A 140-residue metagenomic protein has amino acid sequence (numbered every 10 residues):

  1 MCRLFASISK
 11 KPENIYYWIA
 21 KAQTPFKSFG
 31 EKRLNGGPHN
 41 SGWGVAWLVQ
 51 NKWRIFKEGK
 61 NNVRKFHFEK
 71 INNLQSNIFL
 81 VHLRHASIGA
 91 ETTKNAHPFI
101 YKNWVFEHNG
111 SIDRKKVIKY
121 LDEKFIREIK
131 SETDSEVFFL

Functional and structural regions predicted by a protein language model:
M1-K60: Extreme N-terminus nucleophile/cap motif
C2, W104-K116: Conserved beta-strand-loop-short alpha-helix elements that form and flank the Mn2+/Mg2+-coordinating active site
S9-K10, H82-H85, N109: Fold-independent oxyanion-binding glycine-rich loops and adjacent beta-strand/coil segments at enzyme active sites
I15, I55, G89-E91, R114-V117: Short helix/loop capping segments that flank catalytic or ligand/cofactor-binding pockets
F29-G30, G59-K70, V81-K102, Y120-D122: Short acidic (Asp/Glu) patches
H39-W43, V49, L74-S76, V81 (+1 more regions): Short, basic and Ser/Thr-rich N-terminal targeting/leader segments
V45, G110, F138: Residue-level signal for inorganic ion chemistry
D113-L140: Short histidine
